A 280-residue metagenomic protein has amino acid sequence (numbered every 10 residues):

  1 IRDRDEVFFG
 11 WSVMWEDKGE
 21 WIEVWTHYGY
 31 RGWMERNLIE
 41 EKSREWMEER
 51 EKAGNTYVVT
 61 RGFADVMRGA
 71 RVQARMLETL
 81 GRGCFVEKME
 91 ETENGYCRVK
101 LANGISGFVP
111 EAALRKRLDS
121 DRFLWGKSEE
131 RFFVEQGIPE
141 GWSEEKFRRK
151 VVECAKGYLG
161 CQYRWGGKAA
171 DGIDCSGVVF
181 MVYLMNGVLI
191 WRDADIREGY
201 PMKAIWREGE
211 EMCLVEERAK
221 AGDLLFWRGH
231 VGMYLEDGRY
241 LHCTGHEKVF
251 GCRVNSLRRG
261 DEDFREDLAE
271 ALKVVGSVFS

Functional and structural regions predicted by a protein language model:
I1-R2, W11-V13, K18, W25-T60 (+4 more regions): Boundary regions of SH3-family modules and the immediately adjacent low-complexity/disordered segments in eukaryotic
D5-E6, T79, V215-R218: Residue-level "contact hotspot" at macromolecular interaction interfaces
F9-G10, L80-V86, A221-G222: Loop/turn positions that initiate beta-strands
E41, A64, R71-L77, A204-M212 (+1 more regions): Aromatic- and glycine-rich peptidoglycan recognition patches
E135-G137, K156-G167: Short, flexible active-site loops
Q162, G167-K168, R228-H230, C243-F250: Active-site loop architecture of trypsin-fold serine endopeptidases
Y163-G177, M181-A219: Catalytic cysteine-centered active-site loop
L224, G229-R239: Catalytic nucleophile-His microenvironment captured as a short glycine-rich beta-strand/loop that brackets
